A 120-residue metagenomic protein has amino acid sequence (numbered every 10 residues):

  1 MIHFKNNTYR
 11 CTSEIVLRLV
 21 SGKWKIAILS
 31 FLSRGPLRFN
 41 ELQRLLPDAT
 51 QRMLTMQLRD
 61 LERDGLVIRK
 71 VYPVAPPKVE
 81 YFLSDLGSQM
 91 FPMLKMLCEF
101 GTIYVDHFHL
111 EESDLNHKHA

Functional and structural regions predicted by a protein language model:
M1-T8, R63-D64, I68, F82-A120: C-terminal regulatory/oligomerization modules of transcriptional regulators
N7-M53, P73, E80: N-terminal helix-turn-helix DNA-binding core of bacterial DNA-binding proteins
Q57: Residues within the DNA-recognition helix of helix-turn-helix
